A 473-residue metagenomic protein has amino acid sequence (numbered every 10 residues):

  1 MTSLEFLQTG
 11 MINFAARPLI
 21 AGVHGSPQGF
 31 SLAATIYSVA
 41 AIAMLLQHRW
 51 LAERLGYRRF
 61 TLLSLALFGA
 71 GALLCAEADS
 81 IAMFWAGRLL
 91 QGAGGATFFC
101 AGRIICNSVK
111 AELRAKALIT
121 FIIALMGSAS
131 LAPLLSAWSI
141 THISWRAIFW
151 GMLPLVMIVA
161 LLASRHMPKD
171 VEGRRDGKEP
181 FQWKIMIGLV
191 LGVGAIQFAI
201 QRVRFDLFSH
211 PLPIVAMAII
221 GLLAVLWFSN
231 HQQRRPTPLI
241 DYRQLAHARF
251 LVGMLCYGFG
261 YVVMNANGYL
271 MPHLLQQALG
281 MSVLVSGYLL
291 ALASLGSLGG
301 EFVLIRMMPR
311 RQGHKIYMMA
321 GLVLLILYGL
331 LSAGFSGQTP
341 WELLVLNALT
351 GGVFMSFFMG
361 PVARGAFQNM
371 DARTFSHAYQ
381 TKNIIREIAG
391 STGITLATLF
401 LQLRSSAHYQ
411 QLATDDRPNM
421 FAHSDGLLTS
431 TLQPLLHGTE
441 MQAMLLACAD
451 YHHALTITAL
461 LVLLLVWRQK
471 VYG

Functional and structural regions predicted by a protein language model:
M1-Q8, I12-R17, P27-Q28, A34 (+7 more regions): 12-transmembrane solute porter fold
S3, V39, L73-L74, L89 (+8 more regions): Hydrophobic residues within the alpha-helical transmembrane core of Major Facilitator Superfamily
E5, A34-Y37, A41, F68 (+10 more regions): Structural signature of transmembrane alpha-helices in multi-pass secondary transporters
G29, L113-T120, T374-T381, A447: Cytoplasmic loop-to-transmembrane helix junctions
S38, L45-K184: Helix-loop-helix hairpins in multi-pass membrane proteins, especially solute transporters
A70-E77, I158-L162, L223-A224, G299 (+2 more regions): Transmembrane-helix signature of multi-pass solute transporters
T141-L255: Hydrophobic transmembrane-helix bundles of small-molecule transporters
A363, T381, I385-V471: Hydrophobic transmembrane architecture of multi-pass small-molecule transporters
